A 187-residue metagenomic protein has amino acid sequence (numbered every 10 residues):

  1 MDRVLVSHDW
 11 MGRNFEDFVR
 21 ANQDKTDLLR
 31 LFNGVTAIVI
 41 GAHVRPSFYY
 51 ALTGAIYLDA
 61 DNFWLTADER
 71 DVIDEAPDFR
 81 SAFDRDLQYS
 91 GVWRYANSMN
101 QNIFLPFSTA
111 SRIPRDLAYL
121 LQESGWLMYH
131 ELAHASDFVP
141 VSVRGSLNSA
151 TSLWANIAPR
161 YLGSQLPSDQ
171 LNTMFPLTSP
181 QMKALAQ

Functional and structural regions predicted by a protein language model:
M1-F32: N-terminal module-boundary/linker segments of secreted carbohydrate-active enzymes
N22-K25, R30-A186: Acidic/His-rich structured neighborhood in mature extracellular/periplasmic domains
